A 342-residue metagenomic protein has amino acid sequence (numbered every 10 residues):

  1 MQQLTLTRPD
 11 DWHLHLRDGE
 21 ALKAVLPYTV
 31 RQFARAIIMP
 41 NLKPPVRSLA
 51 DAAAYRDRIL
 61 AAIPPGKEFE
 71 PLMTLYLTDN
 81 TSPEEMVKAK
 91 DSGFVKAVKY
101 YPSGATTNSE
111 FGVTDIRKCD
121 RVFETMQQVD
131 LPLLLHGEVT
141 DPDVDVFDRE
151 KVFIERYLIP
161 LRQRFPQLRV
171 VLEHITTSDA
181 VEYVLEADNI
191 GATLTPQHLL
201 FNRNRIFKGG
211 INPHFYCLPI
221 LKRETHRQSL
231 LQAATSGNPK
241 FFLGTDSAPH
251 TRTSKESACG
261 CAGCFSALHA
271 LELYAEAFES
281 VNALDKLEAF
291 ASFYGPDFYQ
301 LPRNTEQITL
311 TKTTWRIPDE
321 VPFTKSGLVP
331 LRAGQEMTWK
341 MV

Functional and structural regions predicted by a protein language model:
M1-V30: Replace "His-x-His-based motif
R8-G19, L133-V139, L194, T245-S247: Histidine-centered catalytic micro-motifs
W12, V25-A50, G66-T78, F94-N108 (+2 more regions): Divalent metal-dependent hydrolysis catalytic cores, especially in the metallo-beta-lactamase
G19-L26, N80-K90: Short, acidic/polar
A61-E68, Q163-F165, D188, N282: Short helix-capping segments at alpha-helix termini
E84-Y100, N108-L243: Histidine/acidic residue-rich metal-binding segments in metalloenzymes
Q163, S236-R303: His/Asp/Glu-enriched, well-ordered alpha-helical/loop segment that forms or immediately abuts the divalent-metal
L271-V342: Mid-to-C-terminal alpha-helical segments outside catalytic/metal-binding sites
